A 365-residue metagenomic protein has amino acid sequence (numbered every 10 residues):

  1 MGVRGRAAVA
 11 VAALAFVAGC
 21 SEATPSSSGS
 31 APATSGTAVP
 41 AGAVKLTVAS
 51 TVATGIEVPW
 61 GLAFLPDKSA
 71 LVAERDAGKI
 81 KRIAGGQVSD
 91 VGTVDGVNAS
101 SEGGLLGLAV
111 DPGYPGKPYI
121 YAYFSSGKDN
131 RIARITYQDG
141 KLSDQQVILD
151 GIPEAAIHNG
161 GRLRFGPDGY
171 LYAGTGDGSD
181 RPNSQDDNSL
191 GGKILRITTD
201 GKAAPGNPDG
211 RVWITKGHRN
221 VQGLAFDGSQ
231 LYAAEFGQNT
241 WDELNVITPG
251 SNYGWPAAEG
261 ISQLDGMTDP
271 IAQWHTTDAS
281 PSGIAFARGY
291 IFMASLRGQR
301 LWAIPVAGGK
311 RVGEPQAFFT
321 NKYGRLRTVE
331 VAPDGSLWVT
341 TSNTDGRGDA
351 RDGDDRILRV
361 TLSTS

Functional and structural regions predicted by a protein language model:
M1-S26, S30-T34: Secretory targeting and sorting signals
S21-D180, Q230-G237, D278-G308, E314-Q316 (+1 more regions): Acidic, Gly/Ser/Thr-rich repeat motifs that build Ca2+-stabilized beta-propeller blades
S89-S101, Q145-N159, I197-K216, N252-T276 (+1 more regions): Surface-exposed loop and turn segments in beta-propeller and other repeat-based domains that flank or scaffold
W213-T240: Repeat-solenoid scaffold signature
